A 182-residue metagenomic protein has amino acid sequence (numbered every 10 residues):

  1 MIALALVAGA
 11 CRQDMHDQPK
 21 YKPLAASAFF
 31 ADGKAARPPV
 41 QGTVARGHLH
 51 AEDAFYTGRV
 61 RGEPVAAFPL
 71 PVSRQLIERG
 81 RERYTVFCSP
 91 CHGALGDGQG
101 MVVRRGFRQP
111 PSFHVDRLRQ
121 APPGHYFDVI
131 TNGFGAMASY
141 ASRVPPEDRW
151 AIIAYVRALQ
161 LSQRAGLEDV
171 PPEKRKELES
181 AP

Functional and structural regions predicted by a protein language model:
M1-G9: Sec-dependent bacterial lipoprotein signal peptides
V7, Y84, H114: Conserved Rossmann-like nucleotide-binding pocket used by diverse enzymes that bind dinucleotide cofactors
C11-Q75, A121, V144-Y155, R175: Periplasmic c-type cytochrome electron-transfer domains
R12-H16, Y21-L24, T85-Q109, F134-S139 (+2 more regions): Periplasmic/extracellular electron-transfer cofactor-ligation site, primarily the c-type cytochrome heme-c attachment
K22, R117-P123, A138-P182: Flexible coil segments in periplasmic/lumen-exposed cytochrome c-class electron-transfer proteins
A36-G42, L118-G133, Y140: Short Fe-S-cluster ligation motifs
S73-D97, P110, H125-Y126, T131-N132 (+1 more regions): Sequence/structural segment immediately N-terminal to covalent heme-attachment motifs in c-type and related
G106-P122: Active-site-proximal inter-transmembrane loops
